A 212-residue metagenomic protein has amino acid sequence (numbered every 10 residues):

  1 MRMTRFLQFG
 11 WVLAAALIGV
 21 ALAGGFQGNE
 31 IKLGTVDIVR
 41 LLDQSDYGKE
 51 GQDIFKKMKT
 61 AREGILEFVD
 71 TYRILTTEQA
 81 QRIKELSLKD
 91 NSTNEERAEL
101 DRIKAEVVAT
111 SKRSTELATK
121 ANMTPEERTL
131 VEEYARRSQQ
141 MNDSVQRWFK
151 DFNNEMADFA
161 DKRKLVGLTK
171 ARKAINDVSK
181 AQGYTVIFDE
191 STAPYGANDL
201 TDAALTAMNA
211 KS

Functional and structural regions predicted by a protein language model:
T4-W11, G19-S212: Amphipathic, charged alpha-helical segments and their helix-to-coil junctions in extracytoplasmic/peripheral assemblies
